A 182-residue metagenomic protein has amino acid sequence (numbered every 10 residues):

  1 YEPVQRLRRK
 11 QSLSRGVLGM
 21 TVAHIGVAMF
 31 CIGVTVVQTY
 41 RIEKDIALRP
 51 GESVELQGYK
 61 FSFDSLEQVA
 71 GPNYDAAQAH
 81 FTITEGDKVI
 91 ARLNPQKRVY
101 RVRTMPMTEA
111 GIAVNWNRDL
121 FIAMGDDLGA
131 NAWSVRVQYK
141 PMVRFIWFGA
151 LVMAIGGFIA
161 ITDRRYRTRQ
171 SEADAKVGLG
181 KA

Functional and structural regions predicted by a protein language model:
Y1-A182: Solvent-exposed, non-transmembrane regions of integral membrane proteins
